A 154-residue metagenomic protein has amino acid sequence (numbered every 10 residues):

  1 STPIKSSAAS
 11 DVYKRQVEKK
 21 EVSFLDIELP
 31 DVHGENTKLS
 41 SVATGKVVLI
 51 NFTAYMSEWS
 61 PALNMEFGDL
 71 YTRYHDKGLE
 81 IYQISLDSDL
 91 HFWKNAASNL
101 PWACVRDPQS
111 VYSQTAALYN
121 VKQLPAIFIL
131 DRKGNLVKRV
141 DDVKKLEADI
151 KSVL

Functional and structural regions predicted by a protein language model:
S1-A9, Y13: Single conserved hydrophobic/aromatic residue that forms the stacking wall/gate of nucleotide- or nucleobase-binding
D11-S40: N-terminal "domain-start" segment that seeds a small globular fold
L39-P61, F67: Short active-site neighborhood of thiol/selenol oxidoreductases, capturing the structured segment around
T44-V47, K77-L79, L100-P101: Loop/turn elements at helix/coil->beta-strand transitions in domains of secreted/extracellular proteins
F52-T53, I84-D87, D107: Active-site-proximal beta-strand/loop segments in catalytic clefts of secreted hydrolases
P61-S98, V111-T115: Structural microenvironment flanking redox-active thiols in thiol-disulfide oxidoreductases
A103-P108, V140: Short acidic-hydrophobic, aromatic-tinged amphipathic segments that line or gate anion-handling sites
V111-V153: Thiol/disulfide oxidoreductase modules built on the thioredoxin-like
